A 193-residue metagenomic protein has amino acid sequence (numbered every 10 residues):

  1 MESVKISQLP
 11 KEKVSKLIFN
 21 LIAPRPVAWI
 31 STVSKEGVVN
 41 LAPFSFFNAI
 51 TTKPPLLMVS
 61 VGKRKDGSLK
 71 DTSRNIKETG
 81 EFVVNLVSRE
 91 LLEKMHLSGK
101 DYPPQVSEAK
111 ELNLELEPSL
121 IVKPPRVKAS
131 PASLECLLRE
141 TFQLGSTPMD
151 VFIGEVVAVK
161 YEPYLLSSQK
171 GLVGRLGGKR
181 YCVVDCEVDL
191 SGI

Functional and structural regions predicted by a protein language model:
M1-I193: Basic, polyanion-binding surface patches
